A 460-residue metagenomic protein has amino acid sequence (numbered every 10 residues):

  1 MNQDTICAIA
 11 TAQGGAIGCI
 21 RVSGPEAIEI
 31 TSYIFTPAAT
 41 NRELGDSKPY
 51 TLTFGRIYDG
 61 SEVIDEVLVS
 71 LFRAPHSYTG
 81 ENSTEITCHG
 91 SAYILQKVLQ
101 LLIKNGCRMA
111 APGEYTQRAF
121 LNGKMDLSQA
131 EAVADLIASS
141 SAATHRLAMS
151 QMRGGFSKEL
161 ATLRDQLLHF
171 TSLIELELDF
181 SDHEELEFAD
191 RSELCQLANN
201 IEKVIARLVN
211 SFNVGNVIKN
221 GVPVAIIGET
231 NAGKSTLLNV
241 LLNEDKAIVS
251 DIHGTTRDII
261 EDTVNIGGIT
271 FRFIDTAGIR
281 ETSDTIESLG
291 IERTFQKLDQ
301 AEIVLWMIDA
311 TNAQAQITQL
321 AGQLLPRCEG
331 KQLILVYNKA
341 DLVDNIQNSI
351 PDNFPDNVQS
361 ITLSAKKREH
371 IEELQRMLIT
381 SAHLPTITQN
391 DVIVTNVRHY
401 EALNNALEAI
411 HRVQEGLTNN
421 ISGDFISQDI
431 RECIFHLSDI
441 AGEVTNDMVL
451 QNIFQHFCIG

Functional and structural regions predicted by a protein language model:
M1-R146, S150, G154, R327 (+1 more regions): A glycine-rich (often HGG/GG-containing) alpha/beta subdomain
N2-I9, H145-N265, T282-D284, Q300 (+1 more regions): C-terminal-of-GTPase-core extension/linker across diverse P-loop GTPases
S23, G90, L241, T276 (+2 more regions): Glycine-rich, N-terminal phosphate-binding loop of Rossmann-like dinucleotide-binding domains
T53-D65, V69-R73, G254-T282, Q300: Switch I (G2) and immediately adjacent beta-strands of P-loop GTPase domains
R108, T270-R272, Q359: Conserved beta-strand segments of alpha/beta enzyme cores
F271, I303, I334: Short, Asp-centered acidic motifs that coordinate Mg2+ and/or phosphate in catalytic or ligand-binding sites
F273, M307, V336: Generic enzyme active-site microenvironment
E287-T311: Inter-motif core of Ras-like GTPase G domains
